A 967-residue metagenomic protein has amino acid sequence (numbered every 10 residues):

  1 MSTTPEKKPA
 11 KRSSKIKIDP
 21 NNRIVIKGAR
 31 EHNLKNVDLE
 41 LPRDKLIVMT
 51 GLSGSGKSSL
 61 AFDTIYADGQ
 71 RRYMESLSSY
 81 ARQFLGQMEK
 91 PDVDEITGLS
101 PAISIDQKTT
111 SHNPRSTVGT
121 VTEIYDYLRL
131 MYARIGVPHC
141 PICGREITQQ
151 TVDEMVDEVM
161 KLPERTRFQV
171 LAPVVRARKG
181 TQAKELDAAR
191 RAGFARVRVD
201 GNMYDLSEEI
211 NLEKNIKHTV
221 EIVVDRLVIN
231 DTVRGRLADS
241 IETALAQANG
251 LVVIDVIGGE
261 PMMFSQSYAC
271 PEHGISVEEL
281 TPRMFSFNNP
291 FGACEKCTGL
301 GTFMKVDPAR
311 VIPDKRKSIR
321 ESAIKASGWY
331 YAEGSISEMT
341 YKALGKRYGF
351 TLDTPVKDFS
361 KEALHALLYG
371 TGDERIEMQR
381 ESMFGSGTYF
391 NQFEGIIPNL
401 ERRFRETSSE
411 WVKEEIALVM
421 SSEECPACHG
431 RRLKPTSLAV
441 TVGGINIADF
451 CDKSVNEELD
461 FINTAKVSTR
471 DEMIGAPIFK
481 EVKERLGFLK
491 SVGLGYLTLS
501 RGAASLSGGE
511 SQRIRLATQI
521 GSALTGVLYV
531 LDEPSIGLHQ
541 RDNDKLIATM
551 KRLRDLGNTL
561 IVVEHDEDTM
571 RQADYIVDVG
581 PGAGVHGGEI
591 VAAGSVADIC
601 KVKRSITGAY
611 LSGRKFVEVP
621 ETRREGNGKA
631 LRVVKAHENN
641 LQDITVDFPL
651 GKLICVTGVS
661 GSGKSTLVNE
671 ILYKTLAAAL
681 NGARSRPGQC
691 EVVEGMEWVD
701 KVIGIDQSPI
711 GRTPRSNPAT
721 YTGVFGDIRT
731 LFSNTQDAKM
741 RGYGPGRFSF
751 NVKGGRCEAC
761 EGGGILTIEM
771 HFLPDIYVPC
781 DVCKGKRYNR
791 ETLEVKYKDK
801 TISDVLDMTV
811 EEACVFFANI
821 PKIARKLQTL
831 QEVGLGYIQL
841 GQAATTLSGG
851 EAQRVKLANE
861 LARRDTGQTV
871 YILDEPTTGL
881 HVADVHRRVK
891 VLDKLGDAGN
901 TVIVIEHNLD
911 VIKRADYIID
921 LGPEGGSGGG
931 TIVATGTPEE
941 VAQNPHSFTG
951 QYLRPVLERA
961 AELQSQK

Functional and structural regions predicted by a protein language model:
M1-K967: Conserved phosphate-binding elements of NTP-dependent enzyme cores
